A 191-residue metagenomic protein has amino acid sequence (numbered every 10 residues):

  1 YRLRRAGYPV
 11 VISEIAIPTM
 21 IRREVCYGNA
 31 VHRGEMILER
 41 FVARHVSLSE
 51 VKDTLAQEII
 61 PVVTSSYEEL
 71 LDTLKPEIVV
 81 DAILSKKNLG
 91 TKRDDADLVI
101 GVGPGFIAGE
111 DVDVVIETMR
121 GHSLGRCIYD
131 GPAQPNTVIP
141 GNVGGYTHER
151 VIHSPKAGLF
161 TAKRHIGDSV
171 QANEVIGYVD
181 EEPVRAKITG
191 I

Functional and structural regions predicted by a protein language model:
Y1-I191: Well-ordered secondary-structure scaffolds
